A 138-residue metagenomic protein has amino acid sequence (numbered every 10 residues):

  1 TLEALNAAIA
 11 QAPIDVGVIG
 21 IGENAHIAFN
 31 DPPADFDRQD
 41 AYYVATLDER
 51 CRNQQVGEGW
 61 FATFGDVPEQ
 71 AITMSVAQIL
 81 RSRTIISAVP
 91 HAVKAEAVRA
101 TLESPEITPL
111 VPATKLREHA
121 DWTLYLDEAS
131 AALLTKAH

Functional and structural regions predicted by a protein language model:
T1-H138: Conserved phosphate- and dinucleotide-binding cores of soluble alpha/beta proteins, encompassing both enzyme active
